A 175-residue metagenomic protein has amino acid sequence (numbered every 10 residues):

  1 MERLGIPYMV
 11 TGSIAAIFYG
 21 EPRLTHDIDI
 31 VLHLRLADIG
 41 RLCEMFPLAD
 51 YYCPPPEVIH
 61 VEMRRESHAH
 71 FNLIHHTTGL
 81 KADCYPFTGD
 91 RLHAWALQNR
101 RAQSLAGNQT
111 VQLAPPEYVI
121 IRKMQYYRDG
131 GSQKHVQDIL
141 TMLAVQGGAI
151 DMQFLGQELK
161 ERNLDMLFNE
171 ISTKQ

Functional and structural regions predicted by a protein language model:
M1-Q175: Compositionally biased terminal segments of proteins
